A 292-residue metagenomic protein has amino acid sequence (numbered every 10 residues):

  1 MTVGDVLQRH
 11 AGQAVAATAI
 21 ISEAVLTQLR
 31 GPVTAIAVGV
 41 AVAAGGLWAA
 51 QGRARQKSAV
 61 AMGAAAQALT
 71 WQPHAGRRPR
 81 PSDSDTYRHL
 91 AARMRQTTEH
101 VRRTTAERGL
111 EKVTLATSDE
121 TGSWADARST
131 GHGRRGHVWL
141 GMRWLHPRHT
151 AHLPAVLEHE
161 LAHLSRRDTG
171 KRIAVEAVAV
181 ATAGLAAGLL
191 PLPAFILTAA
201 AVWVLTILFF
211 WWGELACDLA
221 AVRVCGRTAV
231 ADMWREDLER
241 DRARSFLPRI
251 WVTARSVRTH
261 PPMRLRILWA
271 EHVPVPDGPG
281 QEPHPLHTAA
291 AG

Functional and structural regions predicted by a protein language model:
M1-D126, R166, V178-A187, T198-W212 (+3 more regions): Hydrophobic or amphipathic, alpha-helical segments that drive membrane association/targeting
E107-R135, V222-G292: Active-site-proximal gating segments in proteases and membrane effectors
L140-A155: Short pre-active-site segment immediately N-terminal to the catalytic Zn-binding motif
L157-S165, A216, A220: Active-site His/Glu-centered metal-binding helix of metallohydrolases
L161-A177: Catalytic Zn2+-binding segment of zinc metalloproteases
